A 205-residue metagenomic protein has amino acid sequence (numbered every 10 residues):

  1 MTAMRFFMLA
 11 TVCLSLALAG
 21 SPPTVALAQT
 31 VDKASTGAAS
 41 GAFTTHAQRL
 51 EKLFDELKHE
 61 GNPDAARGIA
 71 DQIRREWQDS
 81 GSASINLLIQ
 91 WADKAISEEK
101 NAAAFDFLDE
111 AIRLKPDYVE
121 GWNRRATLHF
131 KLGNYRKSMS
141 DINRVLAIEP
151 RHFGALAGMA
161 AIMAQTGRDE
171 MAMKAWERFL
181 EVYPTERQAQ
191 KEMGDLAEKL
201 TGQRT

Functional and structural regions predicted by a protein language model:
T2-A3, P22-N86: N-terminal leader/linker segments that initiate helical-solenoid repeat arrays
L9-S21: Bacterial N-terminal signal peptides
V31-T44, G68, R75, D79 (+1 more regions): Terminal, low-structured helical/coil segments at or just beyond the last alpha-helical repeat
S82-G154: Alpha-helical adaptor scaffolds
R125-A126, M159, M193: Residue-level signature of tetratricopeptide-repeat
